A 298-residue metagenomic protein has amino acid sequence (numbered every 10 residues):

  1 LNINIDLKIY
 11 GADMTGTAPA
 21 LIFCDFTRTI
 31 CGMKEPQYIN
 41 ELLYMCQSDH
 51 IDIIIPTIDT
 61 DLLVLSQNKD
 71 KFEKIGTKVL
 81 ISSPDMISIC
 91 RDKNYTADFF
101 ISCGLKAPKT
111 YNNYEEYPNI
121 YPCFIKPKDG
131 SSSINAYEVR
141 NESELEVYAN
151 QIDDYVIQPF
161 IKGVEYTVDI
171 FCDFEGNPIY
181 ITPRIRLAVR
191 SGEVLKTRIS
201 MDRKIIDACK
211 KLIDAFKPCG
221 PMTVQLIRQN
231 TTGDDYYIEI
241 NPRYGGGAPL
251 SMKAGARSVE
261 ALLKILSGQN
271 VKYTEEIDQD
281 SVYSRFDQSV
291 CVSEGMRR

Functional and structural regions predicted by a protein language model:
L1-L80: ATP-binding N-terminal substructure of ATP-dependent carboxylate-amine bond-forming enzymes
H50, G76, G104, I152-D153 (+1 more regions): Residue-level detector of structured alpha->beta connecting loops
M86-G163, F174-N177, R203-I206: Active-site nucleotide/adenylate-binding loops and adjacent lid/helix of ATP-dependent enzymes
C123, I179-Y180, D234-E239: Protein kinase-like catalytic core scaffold
E138, Q158-P221, R228, N241-G268 (+2 more regions): ATP-dependent carboxylate/phosphate-activation module, predominantly the ATP-grasp catalytic core and closely related
N270-R298: Cysteine/selenocysteine-centered motifs that mediate thiol-based redox chemistry or coordinate metal-sulfur cofactors
